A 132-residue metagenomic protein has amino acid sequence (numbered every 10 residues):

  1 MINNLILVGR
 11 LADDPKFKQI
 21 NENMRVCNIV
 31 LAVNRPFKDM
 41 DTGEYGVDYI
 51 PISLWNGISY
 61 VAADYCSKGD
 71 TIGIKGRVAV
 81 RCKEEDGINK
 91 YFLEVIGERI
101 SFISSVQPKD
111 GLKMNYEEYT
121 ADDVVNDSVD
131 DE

Functional and structural regions predicted by a protein language model:
M1-I2, Q19-E22, T42, F102-E132: Acidic, gly/ser/pro-rich intrinsically disordered tails
N4-Y49, C82, Y91: Core FKBP-type peptidyl-prolyl cis-trans isomerase
L5-D13, L31, K68-V80, G97-I100: OB-fold and OB-like beta-barrel modules that bind single-stranded nucleic acids
D14, N34-P36, G57, I100 (+1 more regions): Generic structural motif
I20-N21, R77-S101, V106: OB-fold single-stranded nucleic acid-binding module
W55-K90: Beta-rich strand-turn-strand
